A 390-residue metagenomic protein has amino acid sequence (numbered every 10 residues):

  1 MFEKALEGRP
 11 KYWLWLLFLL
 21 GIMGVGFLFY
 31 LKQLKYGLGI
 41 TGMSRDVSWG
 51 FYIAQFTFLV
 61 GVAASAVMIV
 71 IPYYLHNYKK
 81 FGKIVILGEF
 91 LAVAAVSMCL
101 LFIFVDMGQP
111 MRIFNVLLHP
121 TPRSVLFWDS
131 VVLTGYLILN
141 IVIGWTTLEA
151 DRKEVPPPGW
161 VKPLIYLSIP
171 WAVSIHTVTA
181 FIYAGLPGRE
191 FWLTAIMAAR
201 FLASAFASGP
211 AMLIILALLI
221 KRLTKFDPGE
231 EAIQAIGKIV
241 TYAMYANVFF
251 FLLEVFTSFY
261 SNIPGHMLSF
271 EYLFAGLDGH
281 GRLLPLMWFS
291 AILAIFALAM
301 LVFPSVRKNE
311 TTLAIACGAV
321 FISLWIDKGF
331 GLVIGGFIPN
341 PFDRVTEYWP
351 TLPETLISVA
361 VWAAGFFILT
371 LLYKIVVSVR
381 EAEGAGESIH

Functional and structural regions predicted by a protein language model:
M1-G24, K35-M43, H119-P120, E231 (+3 more regions): Extramembrane terminal tails and long inter-domain/linker segments of multi-pass membrane proteins
E3-G8, L19-G24, Y78-K80, L118-P122 (+3 more regions): Long, contiguous internal "core" modules enriched in hydrophobic/ aromatic residues
F18-L38, L101-M107, V173-Y183, L369: Alpha-helical transmembrane segments of multi-pass membrane proteins
Y30-D46, P72-Y78, L219: Membrane-interface helix-loop junction between the first two transmembrane segments
V47-M111, W128, V132: Membrane helical hairpin/interfacial module
V60-M68, M287-L298, A364-G365: Hydrophobic alpha-helical transmembrane segments
E190, I263-G265, V306-E310, L332-L352: Extracellular/periplasmic helix-loop-helix junctions in multi-pass membrane proteins
T312-S323: Central hydrophobic cores of alpha-helical transmembrane segments in multi-pass integral membrane proteins
